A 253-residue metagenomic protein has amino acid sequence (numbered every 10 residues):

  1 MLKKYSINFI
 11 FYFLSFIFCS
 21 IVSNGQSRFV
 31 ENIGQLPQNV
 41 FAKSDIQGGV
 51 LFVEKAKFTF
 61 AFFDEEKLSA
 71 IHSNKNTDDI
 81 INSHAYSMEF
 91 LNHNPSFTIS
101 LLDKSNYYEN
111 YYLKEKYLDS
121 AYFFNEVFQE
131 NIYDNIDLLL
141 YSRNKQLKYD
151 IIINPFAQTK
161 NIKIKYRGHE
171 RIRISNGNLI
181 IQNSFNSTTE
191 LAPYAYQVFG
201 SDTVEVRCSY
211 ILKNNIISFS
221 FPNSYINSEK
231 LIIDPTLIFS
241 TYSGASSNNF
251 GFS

Functional and structural regions predicted by a protein language model:
M1-R28: Bacterial Sec-dependent N-terminal signal peptides
V22-S246: Residues that cap or anchor secondary-structure elements
S246-S253: Signature of short aromatic-glycine-proline-rich micro-motifs recurring in repeat-based ectodomains
